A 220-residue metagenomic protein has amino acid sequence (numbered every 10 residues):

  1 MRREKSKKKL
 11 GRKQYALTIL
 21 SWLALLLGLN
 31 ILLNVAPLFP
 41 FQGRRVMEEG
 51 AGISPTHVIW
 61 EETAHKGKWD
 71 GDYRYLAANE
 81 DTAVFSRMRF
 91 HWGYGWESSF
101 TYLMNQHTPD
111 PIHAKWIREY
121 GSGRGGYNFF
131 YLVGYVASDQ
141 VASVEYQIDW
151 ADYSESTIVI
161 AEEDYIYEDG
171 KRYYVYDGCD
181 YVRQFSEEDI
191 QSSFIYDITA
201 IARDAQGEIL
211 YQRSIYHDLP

Functional and structural regions predicted by a protein language model:
M1-Q14: N-terminal Lys/Arg-rich, disordered targeting/topogenic segments
R2-K5, F130-Y135, I148: Long, terminal "pre-/pro-" and other extracytoplasmic accessory regions that lie outside the mature folded/catalytic
Q14-A36: Hydrophobic membrane-insertion alpha-helices, especially the h-region of bacterial N-terminal signal peptides
N30-D110, A161, Y165: N-terminal export/targeting and maturation segments
G71, D81-V84, Y127-Y131, I195-D197: Short, surface-exposed coil-to-beta transition loops
L103-V133: Extracellular ectodomain segments of secreted/surface proteins
V136-A142: Short proline/glycine-enriched turn/loop motifs at strand-loop junctions of beta-rich domains
S143-P220: Ser/Thr-rich low-complexity repeats and stalk/linker segments
